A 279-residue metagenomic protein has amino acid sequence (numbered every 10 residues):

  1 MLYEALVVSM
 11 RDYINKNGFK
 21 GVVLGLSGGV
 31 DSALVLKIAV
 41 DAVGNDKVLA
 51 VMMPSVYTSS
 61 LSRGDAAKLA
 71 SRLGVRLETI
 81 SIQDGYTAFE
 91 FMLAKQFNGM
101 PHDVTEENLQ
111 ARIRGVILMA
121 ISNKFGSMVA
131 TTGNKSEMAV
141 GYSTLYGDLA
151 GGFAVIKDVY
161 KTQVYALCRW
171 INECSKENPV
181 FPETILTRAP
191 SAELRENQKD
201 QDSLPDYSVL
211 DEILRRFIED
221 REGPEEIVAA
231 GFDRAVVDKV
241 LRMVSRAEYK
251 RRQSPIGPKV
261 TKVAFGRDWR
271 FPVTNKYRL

Functional and structural regions predicted by a protein language model:
M1-S27, S32-L279: ATP/NTP-dependent adenylation/nucleotidyl-transfer catalytic domains that generate, transfer, or process NMP-activated
